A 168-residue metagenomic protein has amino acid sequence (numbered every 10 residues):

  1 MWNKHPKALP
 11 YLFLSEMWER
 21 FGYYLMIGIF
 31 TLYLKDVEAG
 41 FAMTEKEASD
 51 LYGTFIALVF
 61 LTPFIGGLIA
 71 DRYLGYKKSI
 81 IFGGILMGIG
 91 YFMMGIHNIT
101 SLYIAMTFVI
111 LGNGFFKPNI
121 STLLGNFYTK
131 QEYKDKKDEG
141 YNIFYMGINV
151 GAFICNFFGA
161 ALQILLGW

Functional and structural regions predicted by a protein language model:
M1-Y24: Cytosolic juxtamembrane N-terminal segment immediately preceding the first transmembrane helix of multi-pass
L12, E16, R20, I99 (+1 more regions): Helical-face signature of the major facilitator-like transporter fold
G28-E47: Short amphipathic helix-loop junctions that connect adjacent transmembrane helices in Major Facilitator Superfamily/SLC
D50-A70, K117, F153: Central cavity-lining transmembrane alpha-helices of secondary-active solute carriers, predominantly the Major
V59, K136-I164: Glycine-rich segments within core transmembrane alpha-helices of 12-TM secondary carriers
S79-I80, Y141: Primarily marks hydrophobic transmembrane alpha-helices of the MFS/SLC 12-helix fold
F82-Y103: C-terminal ends and interior cores of transmembrane alpha-helices in multi-pass membrane transporters/permeases
F115-Q131: Intracellular juxtamembrane helix-capping segments at the cytosolic ends of symmetry-related transmembrane helices
